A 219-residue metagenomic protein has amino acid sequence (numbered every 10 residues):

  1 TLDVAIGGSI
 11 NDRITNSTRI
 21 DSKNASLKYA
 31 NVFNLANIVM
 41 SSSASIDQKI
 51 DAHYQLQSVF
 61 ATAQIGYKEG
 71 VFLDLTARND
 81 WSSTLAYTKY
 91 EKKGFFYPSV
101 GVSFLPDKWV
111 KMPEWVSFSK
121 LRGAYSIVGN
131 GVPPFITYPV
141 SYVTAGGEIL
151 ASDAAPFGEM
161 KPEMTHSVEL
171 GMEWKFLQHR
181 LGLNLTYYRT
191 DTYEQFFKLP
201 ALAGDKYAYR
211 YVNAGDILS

Functional and structural regions predicted by a protein language model:
T1-S219: Extracellular/periplasmic, surface-exposed regions of secreted and cell-surface proteins
